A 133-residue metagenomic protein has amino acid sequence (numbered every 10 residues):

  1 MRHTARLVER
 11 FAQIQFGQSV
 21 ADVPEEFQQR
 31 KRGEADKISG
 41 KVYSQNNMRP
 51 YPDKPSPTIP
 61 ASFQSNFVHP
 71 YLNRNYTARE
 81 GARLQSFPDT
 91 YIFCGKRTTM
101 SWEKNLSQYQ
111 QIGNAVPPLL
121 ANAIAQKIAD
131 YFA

Functional and structural regions predicted by a protein language model:
M1-A133: C-terminal target-recognition/interaction regions appended to catalytic cores
